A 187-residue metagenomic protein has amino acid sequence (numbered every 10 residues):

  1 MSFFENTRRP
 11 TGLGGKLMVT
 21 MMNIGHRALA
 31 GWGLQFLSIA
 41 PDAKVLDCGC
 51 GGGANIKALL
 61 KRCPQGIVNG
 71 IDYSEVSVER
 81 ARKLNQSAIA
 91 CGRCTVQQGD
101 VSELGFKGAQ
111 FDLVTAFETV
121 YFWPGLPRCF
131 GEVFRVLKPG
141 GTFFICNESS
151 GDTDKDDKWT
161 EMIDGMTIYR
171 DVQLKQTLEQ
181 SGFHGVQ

Functional and structural regions predicted by a protein language model:
F3-F4, P10-N23, T142-Q187: C-terminal alpha-helical "lid/dimerization" subdomain adjacent to the S-adenosyl-L-methionine
I24-A43, A58: Conserved alpha-helix/loop element of class I SAM-dependent methyltransferases that forms part of the SAM/SAH-binding
L37-I39, R62-C63, A88, L137: A generic alpha-to-beta junction signature in SAM-dependent methyltransferases
D42, L137-T142: Short glycine-dipeptide loop
L46-E103: Class I SAM-dependent methyltransferase SAM/SAH-binding core
S102-V114: A short acidic, Gly/Pro-enriched loop at the edge of an enzyme's catalytic core that lines a small-molecule cofactor
L113-L126: A short SAM/SAH-binding and catalytic strip from SAM-dependent methyltransferases
P127-P139: A short glycine-rich, Lys/Arg-flanked "PGG" loop and its adjoining helix->strand segment in the class I
